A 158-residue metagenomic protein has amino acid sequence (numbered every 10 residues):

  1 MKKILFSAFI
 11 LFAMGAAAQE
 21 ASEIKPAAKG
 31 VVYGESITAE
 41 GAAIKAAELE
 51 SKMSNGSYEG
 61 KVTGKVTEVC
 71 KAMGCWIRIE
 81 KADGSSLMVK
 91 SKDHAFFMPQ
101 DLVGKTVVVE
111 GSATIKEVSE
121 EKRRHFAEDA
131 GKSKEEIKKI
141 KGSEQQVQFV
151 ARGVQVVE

Functional and structural regions predicted by a protein language model:
M1-S22: Bacterial Sec-dependent N-terminal signal peptides
Q19-E158: OB-fold and OB-like single-stranded nucleic-acid-recognition modules and their adjacent interaction interfaces
